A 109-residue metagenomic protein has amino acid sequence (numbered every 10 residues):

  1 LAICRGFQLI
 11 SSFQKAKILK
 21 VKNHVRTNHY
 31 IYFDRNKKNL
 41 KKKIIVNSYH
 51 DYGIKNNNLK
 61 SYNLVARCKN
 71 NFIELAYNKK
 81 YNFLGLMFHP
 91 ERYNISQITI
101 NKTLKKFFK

Functional and structural regions predicted by a protein language model:
L1-Q14: Catalytic nucleophile loop
L19-K109: Amide-donor transfer/coupling interface in amidating biosynthetic enzymes
